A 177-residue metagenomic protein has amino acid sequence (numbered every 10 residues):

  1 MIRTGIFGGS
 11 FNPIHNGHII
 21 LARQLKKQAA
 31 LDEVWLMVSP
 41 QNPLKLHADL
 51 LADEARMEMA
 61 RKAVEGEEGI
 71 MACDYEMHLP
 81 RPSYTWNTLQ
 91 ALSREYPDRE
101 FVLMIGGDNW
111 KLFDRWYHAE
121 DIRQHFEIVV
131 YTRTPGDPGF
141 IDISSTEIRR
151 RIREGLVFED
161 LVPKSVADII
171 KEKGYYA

Functional and structural regions predicted by a protein language model:
M1-A177: Nucleotidyltransferase catalytic core that binds NTPs
